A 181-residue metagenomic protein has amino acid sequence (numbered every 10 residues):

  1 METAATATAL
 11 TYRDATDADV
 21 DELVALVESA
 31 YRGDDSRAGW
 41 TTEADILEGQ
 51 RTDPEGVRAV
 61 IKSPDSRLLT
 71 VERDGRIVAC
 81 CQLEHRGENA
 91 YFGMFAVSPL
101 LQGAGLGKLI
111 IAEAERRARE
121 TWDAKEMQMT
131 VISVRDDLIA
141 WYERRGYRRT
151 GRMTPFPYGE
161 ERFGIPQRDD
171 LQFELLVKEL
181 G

Functional and structural regions predicted by a protein language model:
M1-D21, E174, E179-G181: Conserved N-terminal entry element of GNAT/NAT acetyltransferase domains
L23, V27: Hydrophobic pocket/interface hotspot
E28-V57: Conserved GNAT-fold acetyl-CoA-binding loop/helix
R51-L69, D169-Q172: A short helix-loop-beta-strand connector motif used in the catalytic cores of GNAT acetyltransferases and, in some
V60, K125-A140, R144-G181: C-terminal "cap" of GNAT-fold acetyltransferases
T70, R76-E84, Y91-A96: Conserved beta-strand in the GNAT
E72, F95-G103, V131-S133: A short, internal acetyl-CoA/4′-phosphopantetheine-binding micro-motif in the GNAT/acyltransferase core
L109-E126: Conserved acyl-CoA
